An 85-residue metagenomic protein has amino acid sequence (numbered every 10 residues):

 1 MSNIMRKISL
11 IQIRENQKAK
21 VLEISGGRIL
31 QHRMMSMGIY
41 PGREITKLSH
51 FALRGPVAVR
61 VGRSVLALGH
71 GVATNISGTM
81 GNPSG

Functional and structural regions predicted by a protein language model:
M1-I4: Short, intrinsically disordered or compositionally biased N-terminal tails of bacterial proteins
R14, S25, S49-F51: A generic structural motif
V21, I45-K47: Conserved hydrophobic positions within beta-strands
E23-G27, G62: A structural micro-motif recognizing beta-strand termini and the immediately following turn/loop segments
I29-R33: Short alpha-helix capping/helix-loop boundary micro-motifs
F51-G85: C-terminal structural segments of small proteins and small subunits
